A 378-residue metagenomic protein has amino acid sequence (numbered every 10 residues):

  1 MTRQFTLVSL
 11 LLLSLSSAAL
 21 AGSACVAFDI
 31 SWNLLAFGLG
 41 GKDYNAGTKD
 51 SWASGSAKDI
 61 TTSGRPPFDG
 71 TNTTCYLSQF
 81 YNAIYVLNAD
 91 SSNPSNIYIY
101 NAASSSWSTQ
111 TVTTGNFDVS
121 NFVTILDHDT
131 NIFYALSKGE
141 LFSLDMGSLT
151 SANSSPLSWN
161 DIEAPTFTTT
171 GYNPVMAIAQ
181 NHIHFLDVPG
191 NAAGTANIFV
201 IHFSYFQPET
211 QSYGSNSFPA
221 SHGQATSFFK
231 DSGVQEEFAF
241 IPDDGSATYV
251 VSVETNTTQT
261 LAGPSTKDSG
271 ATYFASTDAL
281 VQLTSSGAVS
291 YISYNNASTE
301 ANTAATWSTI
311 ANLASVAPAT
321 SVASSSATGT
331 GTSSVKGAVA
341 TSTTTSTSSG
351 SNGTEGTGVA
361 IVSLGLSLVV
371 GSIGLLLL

Functional and structural regions predicted by a protein language model:
T2, L11-A27, I373-L378: N-terminal signal peptide
A19-L34, D43, D50-W52, E209 (+2 more regions): Fungal extracellular Ser/Thr-rich, low-complexity intrinsically disordered regions
L20-F28, G64-Y81, T114-H128, P165-V175 (+4 more regions): Repeated scaffold domains used in trafficking and secretory/extracellular systems, primarily beta-propellers
A36-A53, A83-Y100, K138-G147, N191-H202 (+2 more regions): Structural motif
S54-N121: Blade-loop segments of beta-propeller domains
G55-P67, S106-G115, L157-T166, E209-F218 (+1 more regions): A short beta-strand motif characteristic of beta-propeller blades
T124-S217: Solenoidal tandem-repeat scaffolds enriched in leucines and small polar residues
S349-L378: Cleavable C-terminal sorting propeptides in eukaryotic secreted/cell-surface proteins
